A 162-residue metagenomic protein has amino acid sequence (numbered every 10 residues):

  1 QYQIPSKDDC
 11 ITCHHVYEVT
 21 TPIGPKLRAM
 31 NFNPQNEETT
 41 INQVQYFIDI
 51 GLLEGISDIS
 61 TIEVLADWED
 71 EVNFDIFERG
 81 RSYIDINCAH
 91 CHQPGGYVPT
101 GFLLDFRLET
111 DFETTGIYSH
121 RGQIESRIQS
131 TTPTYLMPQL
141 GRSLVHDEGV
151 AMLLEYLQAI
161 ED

Functional and structural regions predicted by a protein language model:
Q1-D162: Sequence context surrounding c-type heme c attachment/ligation sites in exported
